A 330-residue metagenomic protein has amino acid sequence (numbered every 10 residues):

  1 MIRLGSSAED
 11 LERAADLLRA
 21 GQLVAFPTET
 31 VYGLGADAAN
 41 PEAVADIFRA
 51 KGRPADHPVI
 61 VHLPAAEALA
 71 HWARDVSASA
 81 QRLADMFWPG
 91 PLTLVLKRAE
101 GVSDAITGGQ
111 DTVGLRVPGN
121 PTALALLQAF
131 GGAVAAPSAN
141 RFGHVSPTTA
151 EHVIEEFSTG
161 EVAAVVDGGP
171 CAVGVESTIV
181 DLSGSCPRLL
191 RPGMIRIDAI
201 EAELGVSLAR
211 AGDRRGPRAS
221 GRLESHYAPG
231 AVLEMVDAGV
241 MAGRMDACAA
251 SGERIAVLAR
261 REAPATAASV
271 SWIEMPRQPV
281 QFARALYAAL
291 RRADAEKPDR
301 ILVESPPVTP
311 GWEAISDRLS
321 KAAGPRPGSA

Functional and structural regions predicted by a protein language model:
M1-A330: Active-site-adjacent structural elements in enzyme catalytic cores
